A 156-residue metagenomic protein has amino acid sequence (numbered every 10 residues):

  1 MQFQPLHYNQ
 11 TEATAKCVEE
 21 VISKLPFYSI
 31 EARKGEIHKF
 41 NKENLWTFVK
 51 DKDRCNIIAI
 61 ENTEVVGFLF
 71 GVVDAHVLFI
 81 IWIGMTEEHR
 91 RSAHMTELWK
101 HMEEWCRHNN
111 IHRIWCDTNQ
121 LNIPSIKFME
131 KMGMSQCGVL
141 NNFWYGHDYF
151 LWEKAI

Functional and structural regions predicted by a protein language model:
M1-E19, S23-P26: A short beta-loop-alpha structural element at the N-terminal edge of CoA-dependent acyl/N-acetyltransferase catalytic
E19-L45: Conserved GNAT-fold acetyl-CoA-binding loop/helix
W46-K52: Short loop/turn motifs at secondary-structure junctions and domain boundaries
I58, E64-V72, F79-G84: Conserved beta-strand in the GNAT
V72-I81, R90, Y145-D148: A conserved beta-turn-beta hairpin within the catalytic core of GNAT-like acetyltransferases that forms part
M85, R91-E104, K127-K131: Conserved acetyl-CoA-binding loop-helix of GNAT-fold acetyltransferases
C106-T118: Conserved GNAT acetyl-CoA-binding A-motif
W115-T118, G133-L151: Conserved catalytic-core motifs of GNAT/GCN5-like acyltransferases
